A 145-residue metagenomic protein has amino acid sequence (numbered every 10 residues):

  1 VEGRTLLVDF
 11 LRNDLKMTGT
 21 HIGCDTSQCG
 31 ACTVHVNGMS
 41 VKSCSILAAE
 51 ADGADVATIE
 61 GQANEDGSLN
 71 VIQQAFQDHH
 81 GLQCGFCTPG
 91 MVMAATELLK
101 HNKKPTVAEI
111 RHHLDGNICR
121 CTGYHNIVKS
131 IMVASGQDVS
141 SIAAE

Functional and structural regions predicted by a protein language model:
V1-E145: Signature of N-terminal electron-transfer/Fe-S-associated modules in redox systems
